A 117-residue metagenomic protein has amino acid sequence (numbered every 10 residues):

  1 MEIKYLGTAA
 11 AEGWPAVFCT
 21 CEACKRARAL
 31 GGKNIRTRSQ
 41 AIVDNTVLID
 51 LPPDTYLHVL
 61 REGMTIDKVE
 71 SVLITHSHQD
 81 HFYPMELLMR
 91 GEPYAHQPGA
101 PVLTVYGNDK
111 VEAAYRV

Functional and structural regions predicted by a protein language model:
M1-K4: Extreme N-terminal starter segment of soluble prokaryotic enzymes
T8, L51-P52, D109: Fold-independent oxyanion-binding glycine-rich loops and adjacent beta-strand/coil segments at enzyme active sites
A10, H78, K110: Short, glycine/serine-rich, charged loops/turns that create anion-binding and catalytic segments at active sites
E12, G91, E112-A114: Flexible, glycine-rich phosphate/dinucleotide-binding loops and adjacent beta-alpha linkers at cofactor/substrate
P15-S77, Y83-A95: Pre-active-site segment of Zn-dependent metallo-hydrolases
P98-V117: Metallo-beta-lactamase
